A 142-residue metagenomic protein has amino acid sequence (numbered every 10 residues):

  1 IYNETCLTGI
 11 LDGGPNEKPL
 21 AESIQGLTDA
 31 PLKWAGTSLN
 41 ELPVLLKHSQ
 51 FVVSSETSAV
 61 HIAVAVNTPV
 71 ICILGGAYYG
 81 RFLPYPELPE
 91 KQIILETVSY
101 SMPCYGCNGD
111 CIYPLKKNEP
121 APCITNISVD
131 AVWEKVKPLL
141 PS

Functional and structural regions predicted by a protein language model:
I1-A77: Donor-binding and catalytic core of enzymes assembling or modifying cell-surface/extracellular glycoconjugates
E4, L139-S142: Solvent-exposed amphipathic alpha-helical surface segments
G26-L27, L32-K33, V64-L140: Nucleotide-sugar donor-binding patch of glycosyltransferase catalytic domains
